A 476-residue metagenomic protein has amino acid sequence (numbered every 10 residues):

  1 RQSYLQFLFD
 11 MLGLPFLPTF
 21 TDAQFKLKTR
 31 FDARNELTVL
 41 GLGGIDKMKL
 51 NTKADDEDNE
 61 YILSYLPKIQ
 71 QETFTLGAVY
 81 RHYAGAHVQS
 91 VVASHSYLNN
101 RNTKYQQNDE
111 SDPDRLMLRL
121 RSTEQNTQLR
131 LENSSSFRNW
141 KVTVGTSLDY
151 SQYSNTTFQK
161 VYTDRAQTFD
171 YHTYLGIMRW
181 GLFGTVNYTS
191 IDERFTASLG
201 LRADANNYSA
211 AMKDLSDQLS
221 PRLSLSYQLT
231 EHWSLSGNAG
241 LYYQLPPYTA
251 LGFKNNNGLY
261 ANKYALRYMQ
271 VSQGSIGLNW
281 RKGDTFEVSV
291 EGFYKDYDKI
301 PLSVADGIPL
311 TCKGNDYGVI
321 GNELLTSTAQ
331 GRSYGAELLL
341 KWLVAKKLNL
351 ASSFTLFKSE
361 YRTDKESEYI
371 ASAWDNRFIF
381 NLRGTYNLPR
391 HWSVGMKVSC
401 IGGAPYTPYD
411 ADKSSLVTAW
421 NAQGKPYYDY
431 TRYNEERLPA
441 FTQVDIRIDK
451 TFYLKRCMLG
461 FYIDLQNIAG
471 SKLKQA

Functional and structural regions predicted by a protein language model:
R1-Q71: Periplasmic-side early beta-strands and strand-to-turn transitions of outer-membrane beta-barrels
R1-Y4, G43-K47, A84, H95-N99 (+10 more regions): Transmembrane beta-strands of outer-membrane beta-barrel pores
Y4, D298, S303, L350 (+2 more regions): C-terminal beta-signal and adjacent terminal beta-strands/loops of Gram-negative outer-membrane beta-barrel proteins
T19-T21, Q70-F74, T123-T127, G176-W180 (+6 more regions): Residues that define the transmembrane beta-barrel architecture of outer-membrane proteins
K28-D46, P67-M212, Q228, F286-S289 (+3 more regions): Face-selective signature of the C-terminal outer-membrane beta-barrel domain
K49, K53-D58, S154-V161, Y227 (+4 more regions): Surface-exposed extracellular loop regions of Gram-negative outer-membrane beta-barrel proteins, predominantly
L120-S122, N126-E132, D170-F183, K263 (+2 more regions): Outer membrane beta-barrel strand-and-loop segments of large Gram-negative receptors, especially TonB-dependent
T189-I191, Y294-D296, N315-P405: Gram-negative outer-membrane beta-barrel transporters
